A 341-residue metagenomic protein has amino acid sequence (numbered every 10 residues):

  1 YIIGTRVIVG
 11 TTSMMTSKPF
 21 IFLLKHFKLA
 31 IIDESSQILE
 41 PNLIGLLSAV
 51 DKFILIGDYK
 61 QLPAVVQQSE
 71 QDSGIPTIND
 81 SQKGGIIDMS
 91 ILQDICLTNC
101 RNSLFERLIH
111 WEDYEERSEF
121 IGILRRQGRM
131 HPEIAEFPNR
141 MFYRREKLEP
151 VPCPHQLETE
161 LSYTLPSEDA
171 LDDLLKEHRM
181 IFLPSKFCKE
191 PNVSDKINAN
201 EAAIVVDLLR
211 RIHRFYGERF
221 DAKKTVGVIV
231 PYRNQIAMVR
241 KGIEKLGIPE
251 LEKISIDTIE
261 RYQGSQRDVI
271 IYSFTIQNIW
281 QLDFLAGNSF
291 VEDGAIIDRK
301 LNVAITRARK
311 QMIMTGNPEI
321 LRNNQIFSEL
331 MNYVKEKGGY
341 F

Functional and structural regions predicted by a protein language model:
Y1-M14: Inter-Walker segment of RecA-like/P-loop motor cores
S13-M15, F20-I32, S36-F341: Conserved helicase motor core of SF1/SF2 NTP-dependent helicases
